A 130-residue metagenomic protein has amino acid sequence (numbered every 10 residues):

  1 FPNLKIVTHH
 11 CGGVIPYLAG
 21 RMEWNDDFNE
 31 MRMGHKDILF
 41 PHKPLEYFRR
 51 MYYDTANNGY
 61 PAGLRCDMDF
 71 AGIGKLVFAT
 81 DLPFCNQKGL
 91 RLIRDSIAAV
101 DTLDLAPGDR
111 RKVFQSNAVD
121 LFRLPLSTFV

Functional and structural regions predicted by a protein language model:
F1-V77, T128-V130: Catalytic pocket-lining loop regions of alpha/beta-barrel enzymes, especially the amidohydrolase/enolase/GH5 lineages
L39, Y53, P61-V77, F84-V130: Mid-to-C-terminal alpha-helical segments outside catalytic/metal-binding sites
